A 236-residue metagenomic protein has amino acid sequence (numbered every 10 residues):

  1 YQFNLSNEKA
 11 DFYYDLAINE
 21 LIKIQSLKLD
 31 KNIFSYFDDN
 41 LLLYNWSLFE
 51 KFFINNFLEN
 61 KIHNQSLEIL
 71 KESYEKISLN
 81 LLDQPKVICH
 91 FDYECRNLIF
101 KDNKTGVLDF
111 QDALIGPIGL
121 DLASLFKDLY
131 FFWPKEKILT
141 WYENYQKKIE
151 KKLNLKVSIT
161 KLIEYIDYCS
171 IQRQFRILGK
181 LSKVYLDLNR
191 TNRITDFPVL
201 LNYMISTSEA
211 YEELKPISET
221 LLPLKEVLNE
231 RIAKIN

Functional and structural regions predicted by a protein language model:
Y1-D39, Y44, N55-K61, L82: ATP-binding pocket architecture of kinase catalytic cores
A10, Y14-A17, L42, L67-L70 (+2 more regions): Hydrophobic packing residues in well-ordered alpha-helices of helical domains and bundles
Y13, P85, H90, L114-I115 (+1 more regions): Secondary-structure capping and boundary motifs in well-ordered enzyme cores
I24, E75-L122, L129-E136: Active-site acidic catalytic loop and adjacent metal/ATP-binding pocket of ATP-dependent phosphoryl transfer enzymes
F34, D39-L43, C95, F100 (+2 more regions): Glycan-recognition and catalytic cores of secretory/periplasmic carbohydrate-active enzymes
F34-N40, S158-S170, T195: All-alpha amphipathic helical-bundle segments outside canonical DNA-binding/catalytic cores that form hydrophobic
S47-F57, I118-L155, Y168-L188, L200-T207: Active-site activation/catalytic loop segments of kinase-like enzymes and analogous catalytic loops in related
G179-N236: ATP/Mg2+ or Mg2+-diphosphate-binding catalytic cores that bind nucleotide phosphates or diphosphates via glycine-rich
